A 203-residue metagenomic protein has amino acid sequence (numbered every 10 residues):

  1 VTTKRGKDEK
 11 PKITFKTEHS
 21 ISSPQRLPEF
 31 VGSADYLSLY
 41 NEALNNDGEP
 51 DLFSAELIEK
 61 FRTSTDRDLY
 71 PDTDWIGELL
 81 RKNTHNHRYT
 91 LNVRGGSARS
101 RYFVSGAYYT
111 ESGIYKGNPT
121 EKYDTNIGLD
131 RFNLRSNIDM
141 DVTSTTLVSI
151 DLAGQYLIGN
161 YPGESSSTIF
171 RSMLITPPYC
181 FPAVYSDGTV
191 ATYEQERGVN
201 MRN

Functional and structural regions predicted by a protein language model:
T2-N203: Membrane-proximal, glycine/serine-rich, low-complexity loop/turn segments characteristic of large bacterial
